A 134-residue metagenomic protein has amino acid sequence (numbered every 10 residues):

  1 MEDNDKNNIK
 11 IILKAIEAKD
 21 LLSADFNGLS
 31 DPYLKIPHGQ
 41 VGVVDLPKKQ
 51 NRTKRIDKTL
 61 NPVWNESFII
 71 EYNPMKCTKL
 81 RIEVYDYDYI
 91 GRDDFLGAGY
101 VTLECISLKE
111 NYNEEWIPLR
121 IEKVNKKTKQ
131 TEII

Functional and structural regions predicted by a protein language model:
K6-I12, P32: Short structural boundary motif marking the start of a folded domain
I16-I133: Peripheral membrane lipid-binding modules
